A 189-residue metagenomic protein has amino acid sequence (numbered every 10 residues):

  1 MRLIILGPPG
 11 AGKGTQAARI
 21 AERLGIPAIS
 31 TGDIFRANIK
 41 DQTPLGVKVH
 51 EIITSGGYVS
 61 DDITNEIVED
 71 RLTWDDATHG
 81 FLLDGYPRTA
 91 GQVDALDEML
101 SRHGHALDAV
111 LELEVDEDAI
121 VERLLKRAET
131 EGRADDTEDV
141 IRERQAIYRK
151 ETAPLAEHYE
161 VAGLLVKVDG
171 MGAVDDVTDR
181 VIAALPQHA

Functional and structural regions predicted by a protein language model:
M1-A189: Glycine-rich phosphate-binding loop of ATP-dependent small-molecule kinases
